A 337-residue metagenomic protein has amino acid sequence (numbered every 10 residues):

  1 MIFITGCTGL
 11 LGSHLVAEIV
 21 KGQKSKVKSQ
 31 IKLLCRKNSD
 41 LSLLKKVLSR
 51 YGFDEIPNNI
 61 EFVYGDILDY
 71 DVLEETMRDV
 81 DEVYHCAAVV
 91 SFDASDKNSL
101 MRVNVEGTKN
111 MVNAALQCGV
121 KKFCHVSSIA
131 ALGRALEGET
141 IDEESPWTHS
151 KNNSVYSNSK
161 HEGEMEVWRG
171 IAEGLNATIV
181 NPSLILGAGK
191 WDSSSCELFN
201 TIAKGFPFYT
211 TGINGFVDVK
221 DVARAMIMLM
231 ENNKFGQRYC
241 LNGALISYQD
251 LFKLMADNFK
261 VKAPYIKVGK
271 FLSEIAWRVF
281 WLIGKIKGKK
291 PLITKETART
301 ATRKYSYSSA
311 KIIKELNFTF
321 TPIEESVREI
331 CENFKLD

Functional and structural regions predicted by a protein language model:
I2-Q23, K28: N-terminal Rossmann NAD(P)H-binding glycine-rich loop of SDR-like oxidoreductase domains
L33-E55: Glycine-rich phosphate-binding loop and adjoining beta1-alpha1-beta2 segment of Rossmann-like nucleotide-binding folds
R50-E106: NAD(P)H-binding glycine-rich loop region in Rossmannoid oxidoreductase-like domains and their noncatalytic homologs
K97-N98, V103-V155: Conserved Rossmann-fold NAD(P)-dependent oxidoreductase catalytic core, especially the SDR/UDP-sugar
N152-T178: Active-site Tyr-X1-5-Lys
E162, S193-S194, T210-E231, Q237: Substrate-positioning beta->alpha
E173-F216: NAD(P)-dependent short-chain dehydrogenase/reductase
A225-L292, S309, K314, I323-F334: Mid/C-terminal beta-alpha module of Rossmann-like enzyme folds, strongest in SDR-family dehydrogenases/epimerases
